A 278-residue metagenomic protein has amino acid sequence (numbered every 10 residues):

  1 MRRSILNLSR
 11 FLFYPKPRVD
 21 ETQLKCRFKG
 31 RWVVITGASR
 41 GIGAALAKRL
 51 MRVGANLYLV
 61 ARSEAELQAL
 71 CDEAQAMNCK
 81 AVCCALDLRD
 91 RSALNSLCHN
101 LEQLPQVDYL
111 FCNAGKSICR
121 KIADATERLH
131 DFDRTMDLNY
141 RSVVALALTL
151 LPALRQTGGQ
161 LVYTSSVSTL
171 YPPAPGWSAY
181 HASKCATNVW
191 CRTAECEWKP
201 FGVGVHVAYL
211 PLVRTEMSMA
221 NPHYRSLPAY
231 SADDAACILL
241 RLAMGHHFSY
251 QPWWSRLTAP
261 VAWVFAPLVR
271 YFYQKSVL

Functional and structural regions predicted by a protein language model:
M1-W32, Y273-L278: Non-catalytic terminal and boundary segments that flank Rossmann-like NAD(P)-dependent oxidoreductase
W32, S39-R40: Conserved glycine-rich cofactor-binding loop
V53-L70: Conserved glycine-rich Rossmann-like NAD(P)H-binding loop of the short-chain dehydrogenase/reductase
S117-D133, G176: Conserved mid-core segment of classical short-chain dehydrogenase/reductases
A147, S183: Active-site helix of classical SDR
S166: Residue(s) in the substrate-gating loop at a strand-loop-helix junction that position the organic substrate next
V207, H223-A259: C-terminal helical subdomain
